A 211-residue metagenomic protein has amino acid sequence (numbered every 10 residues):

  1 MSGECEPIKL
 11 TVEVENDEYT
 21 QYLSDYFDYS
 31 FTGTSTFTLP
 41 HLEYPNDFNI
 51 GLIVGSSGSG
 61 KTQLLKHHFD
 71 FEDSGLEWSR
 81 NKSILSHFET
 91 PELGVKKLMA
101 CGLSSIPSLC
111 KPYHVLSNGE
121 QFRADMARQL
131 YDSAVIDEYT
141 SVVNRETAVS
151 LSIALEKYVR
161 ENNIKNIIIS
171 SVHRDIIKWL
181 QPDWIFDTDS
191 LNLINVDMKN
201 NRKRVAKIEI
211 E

Functional and structural regions predicted by a protein language model:
M1-P45, K199-E211: Pre-NBD coupling/linker segments of ABC/ABC-like ATPases
F37, H41-L103, H173, K178-L180: ABC ATPase nucleotide-binding domain signature region
H67, G102, N118-I136, S150: GG-anchored amphipathic helix commonly corresponding to the ABC/SMC/Rad50 NBD signature/C-loop
C110-E120: Conserved ABC ATPase signature
S133, E161-I168: Loop/turn-to-beta-strand initiation segments
V135-T147: Walker B catalytic motif
R145-N162: Helical segment within the ABC ATPase nucleotide-binding domain
H173, I177-N200: H-loop (His-switch) and adjacent beta-strand-loop-beta switch element of ABC-type ATPase nucleotide-binding domains
